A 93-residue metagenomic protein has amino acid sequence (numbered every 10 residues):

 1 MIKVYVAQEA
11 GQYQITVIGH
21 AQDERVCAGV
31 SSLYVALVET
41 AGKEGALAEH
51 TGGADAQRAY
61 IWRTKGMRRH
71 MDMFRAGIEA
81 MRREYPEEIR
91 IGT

Functional and structural regions predicted by a protein language model:
M1-V26, Y34-T93: N-terminal intrinsically disordered, cationic/polar leader segments that include organellar targeting peptides
